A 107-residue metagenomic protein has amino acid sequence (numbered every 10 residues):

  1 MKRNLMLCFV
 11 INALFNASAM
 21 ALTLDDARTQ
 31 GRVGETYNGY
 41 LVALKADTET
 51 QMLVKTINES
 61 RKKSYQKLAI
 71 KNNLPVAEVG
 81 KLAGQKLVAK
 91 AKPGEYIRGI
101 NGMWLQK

Functional and structural regions predicted by a protein language model:
K2, M20-K107: Anionic, Ser/Thr-rich low-complexity intrinsically disordered regions
K2-C8: Sec-dependent signal peptide recognition, specifically the positively charged N-region followed immediately by
C8-N16: Bacterial N-terminal signal peptides
